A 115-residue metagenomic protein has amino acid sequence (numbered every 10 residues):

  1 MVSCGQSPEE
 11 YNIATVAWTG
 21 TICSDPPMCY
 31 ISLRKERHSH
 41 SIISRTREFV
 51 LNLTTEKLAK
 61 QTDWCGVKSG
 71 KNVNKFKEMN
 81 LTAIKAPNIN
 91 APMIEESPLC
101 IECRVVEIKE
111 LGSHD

Functional and structural regions predicted by a protein language model:
M1-T15, G20-D115: Active-site-proximal mixed secondary-structure blocks
